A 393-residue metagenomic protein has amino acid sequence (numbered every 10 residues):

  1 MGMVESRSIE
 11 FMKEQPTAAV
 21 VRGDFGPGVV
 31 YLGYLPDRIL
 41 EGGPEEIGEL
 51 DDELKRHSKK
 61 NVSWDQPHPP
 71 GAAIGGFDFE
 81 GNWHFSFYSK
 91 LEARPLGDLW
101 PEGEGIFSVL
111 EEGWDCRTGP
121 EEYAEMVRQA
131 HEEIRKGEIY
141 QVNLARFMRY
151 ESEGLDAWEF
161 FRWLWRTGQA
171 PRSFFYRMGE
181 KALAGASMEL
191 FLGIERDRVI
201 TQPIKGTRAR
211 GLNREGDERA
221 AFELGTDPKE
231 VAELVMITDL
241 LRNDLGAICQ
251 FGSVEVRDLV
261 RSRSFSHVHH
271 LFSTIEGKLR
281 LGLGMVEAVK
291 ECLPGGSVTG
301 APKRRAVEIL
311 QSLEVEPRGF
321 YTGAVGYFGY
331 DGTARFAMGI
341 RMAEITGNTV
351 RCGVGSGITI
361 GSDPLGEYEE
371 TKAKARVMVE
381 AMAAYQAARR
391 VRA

Functional and structural regions predicted by a protein language model:
M1-A393: Extended alpha-helical targeting/anchoring segments, especially N-terminal organellar/secretory targeting helices
